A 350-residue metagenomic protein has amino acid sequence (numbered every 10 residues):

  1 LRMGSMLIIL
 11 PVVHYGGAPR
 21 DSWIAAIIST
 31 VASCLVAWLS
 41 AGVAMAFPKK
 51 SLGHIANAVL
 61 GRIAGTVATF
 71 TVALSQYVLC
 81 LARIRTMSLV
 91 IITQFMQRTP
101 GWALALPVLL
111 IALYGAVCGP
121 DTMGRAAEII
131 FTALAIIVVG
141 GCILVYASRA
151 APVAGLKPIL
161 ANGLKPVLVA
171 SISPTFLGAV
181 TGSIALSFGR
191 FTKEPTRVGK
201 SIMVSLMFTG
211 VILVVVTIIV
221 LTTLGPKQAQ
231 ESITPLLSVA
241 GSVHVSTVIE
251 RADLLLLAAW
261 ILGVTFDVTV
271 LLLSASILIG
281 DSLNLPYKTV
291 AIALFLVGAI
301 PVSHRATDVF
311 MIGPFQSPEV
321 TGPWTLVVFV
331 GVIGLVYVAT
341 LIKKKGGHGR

Functional and structural regions predicted by a protein language model:
L1-L10, A25, S29, S33 (+7 more regions): Hydrophobic, membrane-embedded alpha-helices of multi-pass small-molecule transporters
L7-G101: Membrane helical hairpin/interfacial module
G16, T86-I92, L110-I130, R190-E194 (+2 more regions): Membrane-water interface regions at transmembrane-helix termini and the short interhelical loops of multi-pass membrane
I27-L39, A73-R83, A112, F131-Y146 (+2 more regions): Selective recognition of specific alpha-helical transmembrane segments in multi-pass small-molecule
Y77-C80, I84, A116, A133-L160 (+3 more regions): Hydrophobic alpha-helical segments and their helix-loop junctions in multi-pass secondary transporters
M87, W102-A103, G115-V145, V320-V332: Membrane-interface loop-to-helix entry segments
T223-A252: Membrane-interface interhelical connector segments
L283-T289, H304-T325: Extracellular/periplasmic helix-loop-helix junctions in multi-pass membrane proteins
